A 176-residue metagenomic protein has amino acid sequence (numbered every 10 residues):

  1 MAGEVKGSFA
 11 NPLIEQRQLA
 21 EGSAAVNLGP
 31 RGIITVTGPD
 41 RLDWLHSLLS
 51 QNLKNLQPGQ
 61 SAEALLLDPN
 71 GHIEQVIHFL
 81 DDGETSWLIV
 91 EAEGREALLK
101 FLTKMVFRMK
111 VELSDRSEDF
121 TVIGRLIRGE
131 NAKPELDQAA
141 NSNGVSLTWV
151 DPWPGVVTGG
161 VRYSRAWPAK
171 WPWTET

Functional and structural regions predicted by a protein language model:
M1-T176: Basic, glycine/lysine-rich polyanion-binding surfaces/domains
